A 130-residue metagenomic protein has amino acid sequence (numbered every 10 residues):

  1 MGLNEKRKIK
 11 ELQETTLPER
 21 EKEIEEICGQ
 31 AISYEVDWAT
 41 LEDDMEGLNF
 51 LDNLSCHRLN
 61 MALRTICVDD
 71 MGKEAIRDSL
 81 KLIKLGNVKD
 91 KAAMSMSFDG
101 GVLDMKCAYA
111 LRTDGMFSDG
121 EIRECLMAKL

Functional and structural regions predicted by a protein language model:
M1-L17: N-terminal leader/targeting segments
T15, I27, T65: Residues that form generic nucleotide/phosphate-binding pockets
P18-R20, E25: Active-site or metal-binding loop neighborhoods of secreted/extracellular toxin and effector enzymes
Q30-F50: Acidic/histidine-rich, surface-exposed loop or edge segments in extracytoplasmic proteins
D43-D114: Auxiliary, metal-adjacent structural segments of Zn-dependent hydrolase domains
M105, R112-L130: Active-site recognition of the HExxH zinc-binding catalytic motif
